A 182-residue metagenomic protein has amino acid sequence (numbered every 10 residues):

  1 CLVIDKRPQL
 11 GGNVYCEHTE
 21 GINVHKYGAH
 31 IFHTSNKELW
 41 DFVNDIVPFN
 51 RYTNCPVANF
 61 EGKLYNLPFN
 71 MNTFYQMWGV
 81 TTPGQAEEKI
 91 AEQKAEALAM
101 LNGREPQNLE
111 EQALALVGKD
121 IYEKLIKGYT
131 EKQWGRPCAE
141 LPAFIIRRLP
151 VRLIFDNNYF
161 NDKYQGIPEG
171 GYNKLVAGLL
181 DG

Functional and structural regions predicted by a protein language model:
C1-E20: Glycine-rich FAD pyrophosphate-binding loop
I4-K6, T34-S35, G170: Short His-Asn-centered micro-motif
Q9-L10, K26, E169: Short glycine/serine/threonine-biased micro-segments
G11-N13, F60-G62, T130: Short secondary-structure boundary/hinge segments and terminal tails
Y15, W40, N44, A177-D181: Class I S-adenosyl-L-methionine
E20-M100: Dinucleotide-binding Rossmann-like beta1-alpha1 core, especially the glycine-rich loop that anchors the ADP
K63-Y65, N72-G182: Active-site/ligand-binding neighborhood in enzyme catalytic cores
